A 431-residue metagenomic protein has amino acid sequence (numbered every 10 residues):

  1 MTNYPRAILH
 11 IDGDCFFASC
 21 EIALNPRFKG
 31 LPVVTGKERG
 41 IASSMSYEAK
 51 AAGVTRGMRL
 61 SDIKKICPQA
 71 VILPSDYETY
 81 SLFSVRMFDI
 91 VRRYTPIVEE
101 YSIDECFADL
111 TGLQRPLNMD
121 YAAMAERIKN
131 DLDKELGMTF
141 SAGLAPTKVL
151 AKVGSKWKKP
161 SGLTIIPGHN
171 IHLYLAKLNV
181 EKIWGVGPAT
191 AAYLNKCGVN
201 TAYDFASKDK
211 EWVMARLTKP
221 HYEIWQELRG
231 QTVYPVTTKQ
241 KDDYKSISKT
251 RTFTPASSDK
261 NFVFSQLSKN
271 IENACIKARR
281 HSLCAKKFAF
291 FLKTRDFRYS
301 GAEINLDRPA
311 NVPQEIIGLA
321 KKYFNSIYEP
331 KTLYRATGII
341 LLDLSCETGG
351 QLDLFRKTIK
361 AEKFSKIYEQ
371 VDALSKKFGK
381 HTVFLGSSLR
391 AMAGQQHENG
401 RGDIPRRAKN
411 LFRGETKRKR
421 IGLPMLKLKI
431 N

Functional and structural regions predicted by a protein language model:
M1-Q226, G230, V236-T238, I276 (+1 more regions): Gly/Gly-Pro- and Ser/Thr-rich, intrinsically disordered tail segments characteristic of DNA damage-repair and tolerance
H10, K182, T190-Y334, K429-N431: DNA-contacting surface of Y-family translesion DNA polymerases
D14-F16, R39-I41, R295-Y299, L344-E347: Short, charged/polar surface micro-motifs in flexible loops or helix N-caps
L31, F140, S161, K286-F288 (+2 more regions): Change "...and in nucleic-acid phosphodiester-cleaving endonucleases..." to "...and in nucleic-acid processing enzymes
E48-K50, R115, I304-D307, F355-K357: Short glycine-enriched, charge-decorated loop/helix-capping segments at active-site entrances that position
Y101-E105, A145-K148, L283-K287, T332-A336: Short Gly/Ser/Thr- and Asp/Glu-enriched loop/turn motifs at secondary-structure junctions
F107-G112, G301-I304, Q351-R356: Short, hydrophobic beta-strand segments
E315, K321-K322, S326-L385: C-terminal hydrophobic structural anchor segments that stabilize assembly/packing rather than catalytic chemistry
